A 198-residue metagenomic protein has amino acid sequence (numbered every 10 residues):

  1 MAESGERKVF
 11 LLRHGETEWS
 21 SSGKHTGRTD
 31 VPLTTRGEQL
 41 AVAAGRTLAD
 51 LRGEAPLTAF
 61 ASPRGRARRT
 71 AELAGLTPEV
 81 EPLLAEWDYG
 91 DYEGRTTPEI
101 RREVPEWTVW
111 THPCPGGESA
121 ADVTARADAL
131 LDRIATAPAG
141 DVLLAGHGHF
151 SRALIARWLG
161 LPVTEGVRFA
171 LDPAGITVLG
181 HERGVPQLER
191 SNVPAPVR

Functional and structural regions predicted by a protein language model:
M1-R7, A44, W87-P98, R157-R198: Acidic, low-complexity terminal tails and accessory targeting/binding regions of phosphate-metabolizing enzymes
S4-T77, A121: Active-site-proximal alpha-helix that buttresses catalytic centers in soluble enzyme cores
V9, L57, P138-H149: Generic beta-sheet signal
T17, F150-S151: Short active-site segment of divalent metal-dependent hydrolases/proteases that encodes the spacing between
V42-A49, T124, D128-T136, I155: Generic structural signal for well-ordered alpha-helical scaffold segments
A61-S62, A125, A145-G146: Short beta-strand scaffold positions
L73, A153, R157: Active-site signature of alpha/beta-hydrolase-fold catalytic machinery across serine- and Asp/Cys-nucleophile hydrolases
L73-A129, G180, Q187-R190: Phosphate-handling substructures
